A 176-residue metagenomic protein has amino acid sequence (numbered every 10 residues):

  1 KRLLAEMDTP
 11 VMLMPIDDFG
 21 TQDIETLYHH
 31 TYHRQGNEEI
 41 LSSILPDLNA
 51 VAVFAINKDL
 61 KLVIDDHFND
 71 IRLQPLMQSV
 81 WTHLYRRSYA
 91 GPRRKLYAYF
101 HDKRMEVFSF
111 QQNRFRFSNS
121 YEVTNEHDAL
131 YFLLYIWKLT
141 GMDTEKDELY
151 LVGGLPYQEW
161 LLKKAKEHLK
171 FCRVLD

Functional and structural regions predicted by a protein language model:
K1-Y85: Active-site neighborhood for divalent-cation/phosphate handling
T9-V11, R104, P156: Gly/Ser/Thr-rich loops at beta-strand to alpha-helix junctions that form or flank small-molecule/cofactor-binding
I16-D17, S109-Q111, L162-K163: Short amphipathic alpha-helical segments
I64, F108-F110, S118-S120: A short secondary-structure junction signal
H83-S88, P92, G154-P156: Charged, elongated alpha-helical/coil segments that serve as electrostatic interaction surfaces for nucleic-acid
R87-R114: Gly/Thr-rich phosphate-binding beta-strand-loop-beta motif of the actin/hexokinase/Hsp70
R116, S120-D176: Accessory, usually C-terminal, subdomains that scaffold auxiliary metal cofactors
